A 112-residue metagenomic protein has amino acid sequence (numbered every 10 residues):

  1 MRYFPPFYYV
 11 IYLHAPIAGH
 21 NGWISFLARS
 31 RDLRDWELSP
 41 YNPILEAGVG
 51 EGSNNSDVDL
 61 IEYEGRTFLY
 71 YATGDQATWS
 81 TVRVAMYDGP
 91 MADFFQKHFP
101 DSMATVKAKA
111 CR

Functional and structural regions predicted by a protein language model:
M1-R112: Carbohydrate-active catalytic/glycan-binding domains of CAZyme proteins, especially the secreted or lumenal ectodomains
